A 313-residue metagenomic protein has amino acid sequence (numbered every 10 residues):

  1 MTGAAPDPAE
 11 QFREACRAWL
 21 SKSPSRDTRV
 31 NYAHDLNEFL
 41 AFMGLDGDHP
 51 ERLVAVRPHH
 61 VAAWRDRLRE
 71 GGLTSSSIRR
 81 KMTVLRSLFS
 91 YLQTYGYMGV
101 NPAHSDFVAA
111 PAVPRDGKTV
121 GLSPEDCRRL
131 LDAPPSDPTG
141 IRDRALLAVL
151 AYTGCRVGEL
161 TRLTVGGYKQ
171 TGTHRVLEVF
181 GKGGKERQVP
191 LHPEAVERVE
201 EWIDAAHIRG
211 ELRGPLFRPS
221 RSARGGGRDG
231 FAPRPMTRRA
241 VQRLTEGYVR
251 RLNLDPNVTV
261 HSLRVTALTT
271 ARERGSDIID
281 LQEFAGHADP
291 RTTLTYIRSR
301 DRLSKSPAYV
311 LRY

Functional and structural regions predicted by a protein language model:
M1-Y313: Conserved catalytic core of the tyrosine transesterase superfamily
